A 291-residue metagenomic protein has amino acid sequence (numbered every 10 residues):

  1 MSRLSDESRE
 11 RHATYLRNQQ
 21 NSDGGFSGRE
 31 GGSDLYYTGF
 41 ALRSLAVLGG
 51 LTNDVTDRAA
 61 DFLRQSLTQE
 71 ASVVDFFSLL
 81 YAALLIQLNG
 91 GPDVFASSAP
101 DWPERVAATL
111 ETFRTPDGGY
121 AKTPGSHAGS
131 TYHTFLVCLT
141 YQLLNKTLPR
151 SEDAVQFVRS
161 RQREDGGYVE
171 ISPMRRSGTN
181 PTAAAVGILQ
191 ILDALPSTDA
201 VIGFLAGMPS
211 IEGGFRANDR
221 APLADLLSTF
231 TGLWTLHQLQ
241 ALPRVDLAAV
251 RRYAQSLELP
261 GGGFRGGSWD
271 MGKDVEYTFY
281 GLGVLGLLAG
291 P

Functional and structural regions predicted by a protein language model:
M1-S5, G28-N53, Q69-S97, D101 (+4 more regions): An alpha-helical repeat/solenoid feature that recognizes helix-turn-helix modules
S5-G24, D54-A71, P100-G119, L148-G167 (+2 more regions): Long, well-ordered core segments of solenoidal/helical folds
